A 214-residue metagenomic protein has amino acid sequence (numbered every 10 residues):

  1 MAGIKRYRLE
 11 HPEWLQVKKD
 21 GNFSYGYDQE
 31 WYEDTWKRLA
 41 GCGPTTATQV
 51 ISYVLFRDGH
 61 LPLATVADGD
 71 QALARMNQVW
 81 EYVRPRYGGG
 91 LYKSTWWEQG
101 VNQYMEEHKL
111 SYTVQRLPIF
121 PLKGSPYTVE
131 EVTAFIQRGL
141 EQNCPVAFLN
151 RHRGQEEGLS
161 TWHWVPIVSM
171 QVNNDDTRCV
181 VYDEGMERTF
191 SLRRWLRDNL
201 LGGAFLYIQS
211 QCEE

Functional and structural regions predicted by a protein language model:
M1-Q99: Active-site-adjacent structural segments surrounding the nucleophilic cysteine of cysteine proteases and isopeptidases
Y53, Y82, R86, Y104 (+3 more regions): Residues that form generic nucleotide/phosphate-binding pockets
F56, Q142-N143: Short loop/turn hinge sites at secondary-structure boundaries
A64, L122-Y127, E157-S160: Short, flexible/disordered intra-domain loops and linkers
W97-H108: Active-site cradle of extracellular carbohydrate-active enzymes
E107, S111-Q142: Internal catalytic-core helix/loop-beta-alpha segment that presents or stabilizes conserved functional determinants
V114, V146-L149: Structural recognition of the beta-strand scaffold that forms the well-ordered cores of secreted hydrolase catalytic
V129-A134, R138-Q142, L149-E214: Active-site signature of cysteine proteases
